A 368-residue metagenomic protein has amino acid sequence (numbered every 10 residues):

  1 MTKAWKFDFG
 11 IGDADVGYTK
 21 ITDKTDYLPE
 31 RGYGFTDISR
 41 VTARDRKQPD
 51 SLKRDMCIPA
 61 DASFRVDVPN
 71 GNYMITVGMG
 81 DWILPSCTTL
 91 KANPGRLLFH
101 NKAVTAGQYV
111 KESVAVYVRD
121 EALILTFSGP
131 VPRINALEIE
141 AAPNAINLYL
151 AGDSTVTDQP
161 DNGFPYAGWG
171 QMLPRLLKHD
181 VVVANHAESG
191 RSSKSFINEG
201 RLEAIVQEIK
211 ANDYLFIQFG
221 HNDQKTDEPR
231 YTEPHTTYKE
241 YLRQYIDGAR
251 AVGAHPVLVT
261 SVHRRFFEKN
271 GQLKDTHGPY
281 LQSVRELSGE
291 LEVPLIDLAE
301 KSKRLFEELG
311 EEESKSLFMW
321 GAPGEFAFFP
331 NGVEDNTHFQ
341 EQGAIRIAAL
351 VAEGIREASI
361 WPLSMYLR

Functional and structural regions predicted by a protein language model:
M1-D161, A167-G170, F329, H338: Compositionally biased, intrinsically disordered or flexible polar/acidic segments
K6, V183-N185, E292-L295: Conserved beta-strand scaffold positions in the cores of enzyme catalytic domains, especially in NTP/NDP-utilizing
V16-T19, S193-I197, F306-E308: Short, solvent-exposed polar/charged micro-motifs at secondary-structure junctions
A92-P94, H179, V252, L291: Short, structured coil segments at secondary-structure junctions
V104, T155, G190, H263 (+1 more regions): Residue-level detector of flexible, active-site-proximal loop/helix-junction positions within diverse enzyme catalytic
P130, E140, N144-L150, T155-D247: Conserved SGNH/GDSL esterase-like catalytic core that processes O-acyl groups on lipids and polysaccharides
R201-I345, A349-R368: Alpha-helical cap/lid subdomain in secreted, periplasmic, or secretory-pathway luminal O-acyl-processing enzymes
